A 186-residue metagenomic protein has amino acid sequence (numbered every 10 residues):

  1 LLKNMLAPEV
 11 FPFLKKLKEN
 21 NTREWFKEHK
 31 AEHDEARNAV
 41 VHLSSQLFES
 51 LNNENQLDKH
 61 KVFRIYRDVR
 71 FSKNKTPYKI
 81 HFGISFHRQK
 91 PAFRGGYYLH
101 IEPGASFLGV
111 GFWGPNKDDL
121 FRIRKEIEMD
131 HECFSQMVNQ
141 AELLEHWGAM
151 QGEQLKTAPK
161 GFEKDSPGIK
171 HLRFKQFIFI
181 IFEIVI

Functional and structural regions predicted by a protein language model:
L2-K16, R23, A39-V41, M137-Q140 (+1 more regions): Long, solvent-exposed, polar/charged low-complexity segments
E9, K15-E54: Contiguous, amphipathic alpha-helical segments that mediate oligomerization or scaffolding in large protein assemblies
P12-F13, H29, S85, G109 (+1 more regions): Short, hydrophobic/aromatic alpha-helical segments in well-folded domains
E49-Y66, F121-E126, H131-M137: Short, intrinsically disordered, low-complexity segments enriched in Ser/Thr and Pro
N52-R94: Hydrophobic/aromatic-rich structural module bridging two neighboring secondary-structure elements via a short loop
R67-V69, R88-K90, P103, F112-G114 (+1 more regions): Short, flexible loop/turn elements at secondary-structure junctions
G83-H87, G96-I101, F107-G111: Short, hydrophobic/aromatic-rich beta-strand segments within well-structured domains
P103-T157, G161-F162: Compact, glycine/acidic-enriched structural inserts
